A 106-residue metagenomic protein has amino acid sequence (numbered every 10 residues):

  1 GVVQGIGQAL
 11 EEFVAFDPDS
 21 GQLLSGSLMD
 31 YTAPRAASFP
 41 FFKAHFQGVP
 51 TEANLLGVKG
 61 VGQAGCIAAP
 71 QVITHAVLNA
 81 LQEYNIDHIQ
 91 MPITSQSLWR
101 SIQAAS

Functional and structural regions predicted by a protein language model:
G1-S106: C-terminal catalytic domains of large/alpha subunits in multi-subunit enzymes
